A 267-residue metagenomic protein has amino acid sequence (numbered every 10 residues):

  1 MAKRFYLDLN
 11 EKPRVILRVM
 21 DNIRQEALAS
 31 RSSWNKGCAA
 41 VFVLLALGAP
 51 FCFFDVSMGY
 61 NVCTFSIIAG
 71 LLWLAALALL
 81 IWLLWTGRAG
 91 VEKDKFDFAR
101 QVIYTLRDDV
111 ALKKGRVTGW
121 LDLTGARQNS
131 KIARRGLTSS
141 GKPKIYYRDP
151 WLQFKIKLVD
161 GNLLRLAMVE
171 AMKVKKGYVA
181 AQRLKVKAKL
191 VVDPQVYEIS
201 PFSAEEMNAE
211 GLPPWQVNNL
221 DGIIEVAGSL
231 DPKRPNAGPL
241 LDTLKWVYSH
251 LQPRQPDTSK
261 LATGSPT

Functional and structural regions predicted by a protein language model:
M1-Q101: N-terminal alpha-helical membrane-insertion module
A2-A29, V102-D109, E210-T267: Ampiphathic alpha-helical segments that act as solvent-exposed interaction surfaces
L44, G48, T124-R127, K175 (+1 more regions): Short, surface-exposed, charged/polar-biased interaction segments
T64-I67, T86, T105, T118 (+6 more regions): Residue-identity detector for threonine
A75, K95, T105, T138-K142: Residue-level detector of functional hotspots within protein domains
T86-R127: Cytosolic juxtamembrane segments of membrane proteins
G115-P256: Structured extramembrane domains adjacent to transmembrane segments
